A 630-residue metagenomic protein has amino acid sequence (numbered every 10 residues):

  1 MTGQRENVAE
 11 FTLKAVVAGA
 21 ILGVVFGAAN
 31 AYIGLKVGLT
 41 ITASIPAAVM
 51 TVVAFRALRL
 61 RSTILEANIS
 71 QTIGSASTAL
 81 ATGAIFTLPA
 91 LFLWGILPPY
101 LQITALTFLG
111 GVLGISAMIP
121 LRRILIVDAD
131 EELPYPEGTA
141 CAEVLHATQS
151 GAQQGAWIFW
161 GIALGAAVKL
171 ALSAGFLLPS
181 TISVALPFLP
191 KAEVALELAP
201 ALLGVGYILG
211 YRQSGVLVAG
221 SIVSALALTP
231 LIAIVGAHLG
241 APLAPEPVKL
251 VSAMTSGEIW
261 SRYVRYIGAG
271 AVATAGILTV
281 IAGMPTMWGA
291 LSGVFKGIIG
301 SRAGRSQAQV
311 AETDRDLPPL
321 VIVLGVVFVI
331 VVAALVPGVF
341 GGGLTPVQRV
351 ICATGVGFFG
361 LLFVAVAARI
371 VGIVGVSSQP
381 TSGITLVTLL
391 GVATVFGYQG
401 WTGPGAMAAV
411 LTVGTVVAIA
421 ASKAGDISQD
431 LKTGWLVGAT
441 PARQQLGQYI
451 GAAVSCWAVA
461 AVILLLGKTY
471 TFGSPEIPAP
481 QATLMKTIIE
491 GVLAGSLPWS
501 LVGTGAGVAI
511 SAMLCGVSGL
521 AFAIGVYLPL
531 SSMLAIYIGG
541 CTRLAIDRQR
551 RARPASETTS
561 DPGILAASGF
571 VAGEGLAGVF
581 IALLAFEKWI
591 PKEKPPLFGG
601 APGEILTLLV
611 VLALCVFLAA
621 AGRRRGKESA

Functional and structural regions predicted by a protein language model:
M1-A630: Alpha-helical multipass membrane-protein architecture
